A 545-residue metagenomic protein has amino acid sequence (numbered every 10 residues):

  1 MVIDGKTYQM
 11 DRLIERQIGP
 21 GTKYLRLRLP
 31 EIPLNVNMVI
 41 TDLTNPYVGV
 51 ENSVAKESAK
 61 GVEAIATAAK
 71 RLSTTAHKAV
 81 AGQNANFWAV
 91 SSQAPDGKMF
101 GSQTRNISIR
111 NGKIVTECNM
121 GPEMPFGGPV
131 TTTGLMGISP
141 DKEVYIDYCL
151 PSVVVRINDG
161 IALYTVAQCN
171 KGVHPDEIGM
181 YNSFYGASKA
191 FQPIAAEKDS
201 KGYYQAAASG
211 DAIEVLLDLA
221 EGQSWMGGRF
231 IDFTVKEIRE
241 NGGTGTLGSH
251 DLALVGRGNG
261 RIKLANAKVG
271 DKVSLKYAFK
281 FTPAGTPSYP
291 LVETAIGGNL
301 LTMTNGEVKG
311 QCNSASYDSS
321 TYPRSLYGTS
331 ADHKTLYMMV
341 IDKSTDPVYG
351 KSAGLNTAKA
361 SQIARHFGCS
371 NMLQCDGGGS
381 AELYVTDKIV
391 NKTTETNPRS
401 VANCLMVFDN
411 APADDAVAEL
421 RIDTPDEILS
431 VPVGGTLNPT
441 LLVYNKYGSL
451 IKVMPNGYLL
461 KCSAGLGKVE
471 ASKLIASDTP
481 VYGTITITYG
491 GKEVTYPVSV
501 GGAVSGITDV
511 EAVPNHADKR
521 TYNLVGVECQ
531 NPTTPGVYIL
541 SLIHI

Functional and structural regions predicted by a protein language model:
M1-A503: Gly/Ser/Thr/Pro-rich low-complexity, intrinsically disordered segments
A89-S91, T508, T533: Generic hydrophobic alpha-helical segments
I194, N456, V481, N515 (+2 more regions): Generic low-complexity segments that are intrinsically disordered, proline-rich and/or Lys/Arg-biased
D414-A418, G501-V527: Residue-level detector of functionally pivotal "anchor" positions at catalytic/ligand-binding pockets or at interdomain
I507, I543-I545: Conserved small/polar residues in nucleotide/adenosyl-binding loops
K519-L542: Short, surface-exposed loop/turn motifs with a glycine/proline- and acidic-biased composition
